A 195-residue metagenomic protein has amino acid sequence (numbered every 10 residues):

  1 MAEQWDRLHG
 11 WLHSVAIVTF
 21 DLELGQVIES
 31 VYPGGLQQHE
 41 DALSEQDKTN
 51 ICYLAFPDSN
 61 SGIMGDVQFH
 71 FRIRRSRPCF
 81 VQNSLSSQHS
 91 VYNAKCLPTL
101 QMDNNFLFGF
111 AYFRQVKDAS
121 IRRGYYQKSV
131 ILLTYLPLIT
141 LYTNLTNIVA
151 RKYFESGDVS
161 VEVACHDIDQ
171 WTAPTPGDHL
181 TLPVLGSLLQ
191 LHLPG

Functional and structural regions predicted by a protein language model:
M1-G195: N-terminal module detector in large eukaryotic regulators
